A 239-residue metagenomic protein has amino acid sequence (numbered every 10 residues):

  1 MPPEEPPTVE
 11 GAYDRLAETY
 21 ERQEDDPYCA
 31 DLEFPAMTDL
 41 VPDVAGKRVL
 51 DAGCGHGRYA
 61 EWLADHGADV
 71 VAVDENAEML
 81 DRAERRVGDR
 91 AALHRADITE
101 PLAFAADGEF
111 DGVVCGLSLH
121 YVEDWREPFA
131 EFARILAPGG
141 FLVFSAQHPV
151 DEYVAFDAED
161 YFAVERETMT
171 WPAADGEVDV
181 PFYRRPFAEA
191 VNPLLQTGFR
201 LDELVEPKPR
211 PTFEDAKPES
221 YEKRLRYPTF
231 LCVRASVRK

Functional and structural regions predicted by a protein language model:
P2-A45, R58-W62, M79-R82, R86 (+1 more regions): Conserved class I S-adenosyl-L-methionine
L50-A52, H56-P101: Class I SAM-dependent methyltransferase SAM/SAH-binding core
A103-V113: A short acidic, Gly/Pro-enriched loop at the edge of an enzyme's catalytic core that lines a small-molecule cofactor
G112-R126: A short SAM/SAH-binding and catalytic strip from SAM-dependent methyltransferases
R126-F141: A short glycine-rich, Lys/Arg-flanked "PGG" loop and its adjoining helix->strand segment in the class I
L142-T170: Conserved class I S-adenosyl-L-methionine
P181-L204: Short alpha-helix
T197-F199, P218-K239: Core SAM-dependent methyltransferase catalytic element
